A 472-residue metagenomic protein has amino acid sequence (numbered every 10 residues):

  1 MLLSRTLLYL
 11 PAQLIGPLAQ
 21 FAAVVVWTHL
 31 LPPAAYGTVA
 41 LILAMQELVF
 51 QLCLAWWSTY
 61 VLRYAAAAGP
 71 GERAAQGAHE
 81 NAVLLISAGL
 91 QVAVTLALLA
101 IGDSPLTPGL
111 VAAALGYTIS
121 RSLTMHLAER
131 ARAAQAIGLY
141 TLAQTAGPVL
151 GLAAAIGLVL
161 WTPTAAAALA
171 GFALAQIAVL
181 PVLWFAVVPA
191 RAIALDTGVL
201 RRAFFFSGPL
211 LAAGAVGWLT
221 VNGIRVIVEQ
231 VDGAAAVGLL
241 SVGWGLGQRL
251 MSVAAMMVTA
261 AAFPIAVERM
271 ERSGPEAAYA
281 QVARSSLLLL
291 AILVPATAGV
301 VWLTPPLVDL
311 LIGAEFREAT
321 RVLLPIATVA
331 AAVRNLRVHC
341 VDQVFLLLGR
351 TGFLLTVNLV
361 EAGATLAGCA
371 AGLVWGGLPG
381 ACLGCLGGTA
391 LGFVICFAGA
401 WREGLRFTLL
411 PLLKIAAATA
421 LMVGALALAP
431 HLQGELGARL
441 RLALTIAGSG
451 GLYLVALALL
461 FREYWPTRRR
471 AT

Functional and structural regions predicted by a protein language model:
L2, G138, A165-F172, A178-V221 (+5 more regions): Interhelical loop/hinge segments that connect adjacent transmembrane helices in multipass membrane
L2-S58, V92-T95, L152, F205-A235 (+2 more regions): Signature of the first transmembrane helix
L3, Y64, S120-A143, R191 (+1 more regions): Membrane-interface junctions at transmembrane-helix termini in multi-pass inner-membrane proteins
S4-Q20, I42, Q46-I101, P105 (+4 more regions): Membrane-water interface segments that mark the loop-to-transmembrane alpha-helix transition
V25, G37-L54, I224-V226, G238-A255 (+4 more regions): Alpha-helical transmembrane segments of polytopic membrane transporters and translocases
C53-P70, A133, G243, G247-S286 (+1 more regions): Helix-loop junctions and terminal segments of transmembrane helices in multi-pass membrane transport/translocation
V83-N222: Hydrophobic transmembrane helix module of multi-pass membrane transport proteins
P108-L115, T141-P189, F206, W244 (+4 more regions): Hydrophobic alpha-helical transmembrane segments
